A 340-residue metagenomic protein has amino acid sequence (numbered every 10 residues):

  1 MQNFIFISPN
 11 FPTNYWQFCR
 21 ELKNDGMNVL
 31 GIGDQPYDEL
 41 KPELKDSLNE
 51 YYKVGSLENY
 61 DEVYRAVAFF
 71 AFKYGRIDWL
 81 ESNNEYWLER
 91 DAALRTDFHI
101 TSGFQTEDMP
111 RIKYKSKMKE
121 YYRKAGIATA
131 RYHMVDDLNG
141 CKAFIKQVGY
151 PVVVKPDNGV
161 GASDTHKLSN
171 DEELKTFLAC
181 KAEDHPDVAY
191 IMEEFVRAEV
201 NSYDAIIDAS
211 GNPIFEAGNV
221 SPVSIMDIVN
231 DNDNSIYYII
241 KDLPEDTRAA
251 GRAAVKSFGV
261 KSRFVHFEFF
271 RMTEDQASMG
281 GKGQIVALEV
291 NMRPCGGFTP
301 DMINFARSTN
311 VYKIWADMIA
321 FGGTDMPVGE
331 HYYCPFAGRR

Functional and structural regions predicted by a protein language model:
M1-E107, N139, T324: ATP-binding N-terminal substructure of ATP-dependent carboxylate-amine bond-forming enzymes
I5-F6, W79-S82, A130-Y132, K167 (+2 more regions): Short catalytic-loop micro-motif centered on adjacent basic/acidic residues
T101, N158-G161, R293-G296: A short, flexible beta-alpha/helix-coil linker loop
R111-I191, R197, A209-N212, Y237-A249: Active-site nucleotide/adenylate-binding loops and adjacent lid/helix of ATP-dependent enzymes
E194-V260, F264, R271, D275 (+5 more regions): ATP-dependent carboxylate/phosphate-activation module, predominantly the ATP-grasp catalytic core and closely related
G338-R340: Short, surface-exposed ligand-recognition loops at beta-strand->loop->(often short) alpha-helix junctions that present
